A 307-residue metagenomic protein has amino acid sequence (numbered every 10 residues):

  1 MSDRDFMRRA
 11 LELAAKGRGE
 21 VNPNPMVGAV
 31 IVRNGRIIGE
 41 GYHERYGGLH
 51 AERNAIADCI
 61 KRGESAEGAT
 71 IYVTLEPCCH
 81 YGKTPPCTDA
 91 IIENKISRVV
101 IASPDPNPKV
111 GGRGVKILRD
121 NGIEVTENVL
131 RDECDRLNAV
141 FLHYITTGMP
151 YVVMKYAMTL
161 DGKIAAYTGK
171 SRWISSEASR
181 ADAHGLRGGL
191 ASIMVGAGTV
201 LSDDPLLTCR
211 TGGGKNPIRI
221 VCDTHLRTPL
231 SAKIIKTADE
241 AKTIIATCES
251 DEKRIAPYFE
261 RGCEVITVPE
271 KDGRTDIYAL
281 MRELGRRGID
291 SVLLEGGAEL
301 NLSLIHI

Functional and structural regions predicted by a protein language model:
D3-E20: Short, basic/aromatic recognition patches
A10, G28, C78, L118 (+5 more regions): Residue-level signal for inorganic ion chemistry
P23-M26, Y151-V152: Short, small/polar residue-rich loop motifs at catalytic or cofactor-binding pockets
V27-R33, Y156-A157: Short beta-strand scaffold segments in enzyme catalytic cores
I31-E133, I218, I244, E249-K253 (+1 more regions): Zn2+-dependent cytidine deaminase-like catalytic core
S97, D290, E295: Short acidic/polar active-site loop segments enriched in Thr and Asp
L137-T146: Flexible, polar/acidic helix-loop-strand segments at domain edges
H143, V153-L160, I164-D290, E299-L302: Active-site ligand-binding patch in enzyme domains
